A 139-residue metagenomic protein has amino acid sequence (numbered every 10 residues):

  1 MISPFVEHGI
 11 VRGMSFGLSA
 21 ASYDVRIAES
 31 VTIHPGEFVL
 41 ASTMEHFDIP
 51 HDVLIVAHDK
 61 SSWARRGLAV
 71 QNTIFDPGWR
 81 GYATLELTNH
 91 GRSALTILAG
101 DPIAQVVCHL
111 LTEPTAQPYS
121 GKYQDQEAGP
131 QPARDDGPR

Functional and structural regions predicted by a protein language model:
M1-R139: DUTPase catalytic domain/fold
